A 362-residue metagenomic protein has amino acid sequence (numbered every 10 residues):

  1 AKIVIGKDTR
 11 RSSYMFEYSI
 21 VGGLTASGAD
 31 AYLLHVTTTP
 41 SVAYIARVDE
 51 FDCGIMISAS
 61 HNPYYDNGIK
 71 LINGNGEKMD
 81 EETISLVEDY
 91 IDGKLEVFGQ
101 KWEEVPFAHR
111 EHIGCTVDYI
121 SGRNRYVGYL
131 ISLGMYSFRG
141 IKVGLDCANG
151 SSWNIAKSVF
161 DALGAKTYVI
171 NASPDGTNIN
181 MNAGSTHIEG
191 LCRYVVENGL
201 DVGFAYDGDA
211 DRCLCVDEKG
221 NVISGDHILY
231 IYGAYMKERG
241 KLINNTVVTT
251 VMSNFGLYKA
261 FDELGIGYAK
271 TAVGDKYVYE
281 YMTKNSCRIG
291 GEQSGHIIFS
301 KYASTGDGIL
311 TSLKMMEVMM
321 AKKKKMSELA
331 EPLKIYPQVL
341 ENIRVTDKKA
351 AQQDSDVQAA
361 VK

Functional and structural regions predicted by a protein language model:
A1-G22, A26-S27, H112-V143, K349-Q353: An N-terminal, well-structured beta->alpha segment
K2-D66, S158-V216: N-terminal small/polar loop signature for handling phosphorylated ligands or for N-terminal nucleophile
G6-D8, L145-C147, D217, K301: Short glycine-centered, acidic/aromatic-flanked micro-motifs in structured strand/loop junctions that mark active-site
L34, S85-V127, S132, E218-G291 (+1 more regions): Proline/glycine-rich low-complexity loops and linkers
N67-N198: Gly/Ser/Thr-enriched, mixed-charge loops and adjacent short helices that form phosphate/oxyanion-binding elements
L71-G74, L214-E218, I298-S300: Short beta-strand-to-turn element immediately C-terminal to the catalytic PLP-Schiff-base lysine in fold type I
K78-D80, V169, N221-G240, G308-E317: Gly/Ser/Thr-rich active-site loops/lids in small-molecule metabolic enzymes that frequently grip phosphoryl groups
V202, L242-K362: Phosphate-binding and adjacent anionic-ligand microenvironments
